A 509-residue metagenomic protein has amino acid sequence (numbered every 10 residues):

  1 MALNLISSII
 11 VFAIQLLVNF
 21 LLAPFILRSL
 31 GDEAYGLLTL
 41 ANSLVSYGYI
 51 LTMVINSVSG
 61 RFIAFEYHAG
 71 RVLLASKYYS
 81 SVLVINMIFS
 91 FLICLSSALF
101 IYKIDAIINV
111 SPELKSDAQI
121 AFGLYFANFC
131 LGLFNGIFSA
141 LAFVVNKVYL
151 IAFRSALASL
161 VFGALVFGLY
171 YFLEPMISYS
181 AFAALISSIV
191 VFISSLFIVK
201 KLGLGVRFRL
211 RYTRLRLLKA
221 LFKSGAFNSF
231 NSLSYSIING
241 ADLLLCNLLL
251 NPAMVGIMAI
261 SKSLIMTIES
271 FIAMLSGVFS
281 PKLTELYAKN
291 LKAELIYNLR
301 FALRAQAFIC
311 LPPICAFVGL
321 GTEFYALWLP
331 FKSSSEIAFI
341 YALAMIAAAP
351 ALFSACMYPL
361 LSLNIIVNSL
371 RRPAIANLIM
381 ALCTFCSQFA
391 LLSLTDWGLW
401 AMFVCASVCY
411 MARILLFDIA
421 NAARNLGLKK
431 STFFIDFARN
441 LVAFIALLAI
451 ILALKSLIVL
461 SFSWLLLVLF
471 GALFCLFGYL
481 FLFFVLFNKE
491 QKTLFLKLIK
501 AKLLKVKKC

Functional and structural regions predicted by a protein language model:
M1, I177-A181, S195-G240, K282 (+4 more regions): Interhelical loop/hinge segments that connect adjacent transmembrane helices in multipass membrane
M1-F65, F91-A98, N128, F162-G163 (+1 more regions): Signature of the first transmembrane helix
A2, C130-S155, S178, M345-M380 (+2 more regions): Membrane-interface junctions at transmembrane-helix termini in multi-pass inner-membrane proteins
L3-F20, A158, A183-V199, L215-L286 (+7 more regions): Transmembrane helical elements of multi-pass membrane transporters/channels
R28-S29, A34, V145, Y149 (+7 more regions): Membrane-interface helix-loop junctions in multi-pass transport and translocation proteins
M53-A69, V144, G203-R207, S261 (+2 more regions): Helix-loop junctions and terminal segments of transmembrane helices in multi-pass membrane transport/translocation
I101-L124, F317-L352, L426: Interfacial segments at transmembrane-helix termini and the short loops linking adjacent helices
R424-F433, I450-C509: Membrane-proximal transmembrane or re-entrant/amphipathic helices at the cytosolic face
